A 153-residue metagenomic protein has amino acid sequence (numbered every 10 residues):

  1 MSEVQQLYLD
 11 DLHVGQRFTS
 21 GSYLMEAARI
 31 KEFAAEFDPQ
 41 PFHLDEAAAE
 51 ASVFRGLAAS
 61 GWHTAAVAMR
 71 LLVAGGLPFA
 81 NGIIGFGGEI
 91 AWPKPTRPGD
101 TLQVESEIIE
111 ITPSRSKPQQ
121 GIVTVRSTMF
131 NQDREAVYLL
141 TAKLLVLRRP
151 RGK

Functional and structural regions predicted by a protein language model:
M1-V14, W92-K153: HotDog/MaoC-like acyl-thioester-processing domains
S2-G87, R149-K153: Hot-dog-fold acyl-thioester-processing enzymes
